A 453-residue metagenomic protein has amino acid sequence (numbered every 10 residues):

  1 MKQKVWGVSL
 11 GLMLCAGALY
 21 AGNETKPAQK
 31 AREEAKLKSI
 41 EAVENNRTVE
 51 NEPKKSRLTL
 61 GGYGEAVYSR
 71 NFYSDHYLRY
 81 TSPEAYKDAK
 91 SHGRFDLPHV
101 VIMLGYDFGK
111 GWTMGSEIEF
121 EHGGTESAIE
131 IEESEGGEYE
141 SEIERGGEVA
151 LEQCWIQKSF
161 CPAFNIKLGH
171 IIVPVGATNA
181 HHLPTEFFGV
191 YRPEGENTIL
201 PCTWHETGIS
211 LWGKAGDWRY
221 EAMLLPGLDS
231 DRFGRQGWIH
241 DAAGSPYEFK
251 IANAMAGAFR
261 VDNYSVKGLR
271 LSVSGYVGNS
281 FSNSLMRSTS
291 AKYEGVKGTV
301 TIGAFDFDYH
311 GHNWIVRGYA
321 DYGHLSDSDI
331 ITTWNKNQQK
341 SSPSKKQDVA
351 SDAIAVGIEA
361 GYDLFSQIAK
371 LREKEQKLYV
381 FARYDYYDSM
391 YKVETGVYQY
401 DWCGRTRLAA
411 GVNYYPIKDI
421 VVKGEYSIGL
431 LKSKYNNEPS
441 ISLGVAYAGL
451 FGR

Functional and structural regions predicted by a protein language model:
M1-V8: Bacterial N-terminal signal peptides that target proteins for export
S9-G17: Bacterial N-terminal signal peptides
A18-Y80, R453: N-terminal periplasmic/intermembrane-space "pro-region" immediately following the signal or transit peptide
E24-R32, K36, Y73-L78, Y86-A89 (+4 more regions): Outer-membrane beta-barrel pore domains
N51-R57, Y68-P98, W238, G244-Y247 (+1 more regions): Surface-exposed strand-loop-strand hairpins of Gram-negative outer-membrane beta-barrel proteins
P53-N71, K90-S230, N253-L271, G357-D363 (+2 more regions): Outer membrane beta-barrel
C202, E248-M255, G295-T299: Active-site glycine- and acidic-residue-rich loops that bind and position anionic ligands or nucleotide-like cofactors
R232, W238-S284: Loop-centered beta-sheet repeat module
